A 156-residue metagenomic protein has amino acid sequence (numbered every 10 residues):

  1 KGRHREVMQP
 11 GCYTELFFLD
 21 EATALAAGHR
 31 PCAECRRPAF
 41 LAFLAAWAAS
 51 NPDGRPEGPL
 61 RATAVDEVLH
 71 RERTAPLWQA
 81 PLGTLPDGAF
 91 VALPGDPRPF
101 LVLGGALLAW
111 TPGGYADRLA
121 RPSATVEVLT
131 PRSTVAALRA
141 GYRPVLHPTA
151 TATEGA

Functional and structural regions predicted by a protein language model:
K1-A156: Mature, structured domains enriched in cysteine- and short glycine motifs
